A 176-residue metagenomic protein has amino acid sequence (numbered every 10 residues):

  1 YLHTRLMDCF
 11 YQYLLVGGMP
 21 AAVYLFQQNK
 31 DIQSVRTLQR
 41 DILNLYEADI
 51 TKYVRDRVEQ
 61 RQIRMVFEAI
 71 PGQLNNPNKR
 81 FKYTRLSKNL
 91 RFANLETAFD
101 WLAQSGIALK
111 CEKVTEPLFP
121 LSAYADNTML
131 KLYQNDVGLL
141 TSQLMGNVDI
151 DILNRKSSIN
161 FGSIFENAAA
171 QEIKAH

Functional and structural regions predicted by a protein language model:
Y1-Y11: ATP-hydrolysis module of ASCE/P-loop NTPase motor domains, specifically the Walker B Asp-Glu catalytic pair
Q12-M19, V23-H176: Accessory nucleic acid-recognition modules appended to NTPase machines
